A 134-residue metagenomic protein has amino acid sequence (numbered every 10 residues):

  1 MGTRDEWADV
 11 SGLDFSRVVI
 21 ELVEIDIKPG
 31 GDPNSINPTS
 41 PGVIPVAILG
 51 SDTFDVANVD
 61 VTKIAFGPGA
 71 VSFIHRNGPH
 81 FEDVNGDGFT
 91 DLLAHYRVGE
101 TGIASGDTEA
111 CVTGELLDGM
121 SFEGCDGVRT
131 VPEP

Functional and structural regions predicted by a protein language model:
M1-V19: Terminal, low-complexity interaction segments
A8, D118-E123: Short, exposed coil/turn segments at beta-strand boundaries within extracellular/luminal domains
V19-A47, E123-C125, P132-P134: Boundary/junction segments of secreted and surface-exposed precursor proteins
N34-S35, S72-F73, H80-R97: Acidic, glycine-anchored loop motifs typical of Ca2+
S51-D55: Short solvent-exposed strand-capping/beta-turn motif centered on an Asx-Ser/Thr pair
A57-F73: Short, surface-exposed alpha-helix to beta-strand junction/turn motifs within ectodomains of secreted and cell-envelope
E100-T108: Short glycine/proline/serine/threonine-rich loop/turn segments at secondary-structure transition edges
